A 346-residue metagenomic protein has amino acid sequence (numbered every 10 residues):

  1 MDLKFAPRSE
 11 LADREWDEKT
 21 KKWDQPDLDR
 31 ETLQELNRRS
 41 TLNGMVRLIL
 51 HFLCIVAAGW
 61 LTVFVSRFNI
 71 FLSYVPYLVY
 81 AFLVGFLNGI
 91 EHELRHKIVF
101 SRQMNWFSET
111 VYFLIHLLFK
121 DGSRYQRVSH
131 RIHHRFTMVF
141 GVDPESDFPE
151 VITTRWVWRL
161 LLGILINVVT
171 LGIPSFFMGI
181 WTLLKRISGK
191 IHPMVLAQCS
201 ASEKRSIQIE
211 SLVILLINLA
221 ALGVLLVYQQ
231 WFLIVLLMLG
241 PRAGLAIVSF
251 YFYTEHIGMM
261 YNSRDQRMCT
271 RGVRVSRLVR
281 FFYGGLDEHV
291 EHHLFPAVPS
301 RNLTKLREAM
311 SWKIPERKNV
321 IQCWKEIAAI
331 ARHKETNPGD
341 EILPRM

Functional and structural regions predicted by a protein language model:
M1-A81, H116-I234, S300-M346: Non-catalytic, topology-defining segments of multipass membrane proteins
S40-L42, A81-L83, L219, L245-I247 (+2 more regions): Short hydrophobic "helix-edge" motifs at membrane interfaces and signal-peptide entry regions
F64-F68, L94-R102, I180, L184 (+1 more regions): Membrane-interface elements of multi-pass transporters and channels
F82-L94, G122, G172-G179, L237-D265: Transmembrane alpha-helical segments that form the membrane-embedded catalytic/substrate-channel core of multi-pass
N88-K97, Q126-M138, F250-M260, F282-V298: Histidine-centered catalytic micro-motifs
G89-T110, G141-F148: Aspartate-rich (DDxxD/NDxxD/DxxxD) Mg2+/diphosphate-binding motifs and their adjoining helix-loop segments
Y112-F119, T270-E288: Cytosolic juxtamembrane regulatory segments of multi-pass membrane proteins
M194-Q198, G258, D265-V273: Multipass alpha-helical transmembrane domains of eukaryotic endomembrane proteins
